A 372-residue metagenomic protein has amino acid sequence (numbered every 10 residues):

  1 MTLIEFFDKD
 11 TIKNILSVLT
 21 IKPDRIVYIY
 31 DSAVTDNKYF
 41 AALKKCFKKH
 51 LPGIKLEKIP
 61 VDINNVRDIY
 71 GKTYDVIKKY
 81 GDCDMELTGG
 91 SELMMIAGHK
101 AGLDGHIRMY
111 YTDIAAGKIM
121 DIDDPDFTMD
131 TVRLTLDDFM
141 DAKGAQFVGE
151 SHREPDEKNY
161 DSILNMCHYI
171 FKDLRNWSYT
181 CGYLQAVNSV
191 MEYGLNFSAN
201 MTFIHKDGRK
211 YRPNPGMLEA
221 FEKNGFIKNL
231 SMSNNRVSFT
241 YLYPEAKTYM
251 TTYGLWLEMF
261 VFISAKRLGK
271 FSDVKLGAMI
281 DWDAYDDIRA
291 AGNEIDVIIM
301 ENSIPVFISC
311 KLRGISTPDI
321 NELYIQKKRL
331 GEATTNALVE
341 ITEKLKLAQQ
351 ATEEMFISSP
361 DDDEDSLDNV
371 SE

Functional and structural regions predicted by a protein language model:
M1-A42: N-terminal beta-strand-loop-alpha-helix module at the start of alpha/beta ligand-binding or catalytic domains
M1-E5, P23-I29, I54-L56, C83-M85 (+4 more regions): Hydrophobic beta-strand segments of well-ordered beta-sheets in folded domains
E5-K9, Y30-A33, L87-G89, C310-R313 (+1 more regions): Structural motif
K13-L19, A42, K72, A97-A101 (+2 more regions): A short acidic, amphipathic alpha-helical/loop segment
R25-T88, M94, G98-I107: A broadly used, surface-exposed interaction patch
C83-D84, D104-D123: Short, acidic/small-residue loops that bind anionic groups at enzyme active sites
M120-E154: Short, glycine-/small-residue-rich phosphate/pyrophosphate-handling segment
G144-E372: Intrinsically disordered, low-complexity Ser/Thr/Pro/Gly-rich regulatory segments
